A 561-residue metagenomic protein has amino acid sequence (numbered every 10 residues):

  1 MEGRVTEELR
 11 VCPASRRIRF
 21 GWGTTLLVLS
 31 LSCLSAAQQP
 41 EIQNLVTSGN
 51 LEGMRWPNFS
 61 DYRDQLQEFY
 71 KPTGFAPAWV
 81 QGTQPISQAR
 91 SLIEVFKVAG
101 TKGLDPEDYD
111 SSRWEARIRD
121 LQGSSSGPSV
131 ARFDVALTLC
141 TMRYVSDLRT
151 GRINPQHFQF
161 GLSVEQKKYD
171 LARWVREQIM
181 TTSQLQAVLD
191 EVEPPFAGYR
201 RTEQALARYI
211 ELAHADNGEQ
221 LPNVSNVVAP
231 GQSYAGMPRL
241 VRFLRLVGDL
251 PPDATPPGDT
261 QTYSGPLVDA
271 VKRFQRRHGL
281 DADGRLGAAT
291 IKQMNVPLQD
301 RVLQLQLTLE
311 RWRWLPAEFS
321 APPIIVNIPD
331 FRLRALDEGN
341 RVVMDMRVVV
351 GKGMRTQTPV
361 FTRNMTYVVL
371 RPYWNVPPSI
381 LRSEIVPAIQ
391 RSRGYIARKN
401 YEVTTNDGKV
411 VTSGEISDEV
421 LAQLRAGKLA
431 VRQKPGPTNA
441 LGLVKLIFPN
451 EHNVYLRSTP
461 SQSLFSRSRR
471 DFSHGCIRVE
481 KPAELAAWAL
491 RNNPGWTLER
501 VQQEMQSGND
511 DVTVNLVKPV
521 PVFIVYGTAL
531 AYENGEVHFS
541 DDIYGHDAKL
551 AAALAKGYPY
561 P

Functional and structural regions predicted by a protein language model:
M1-I18: N-terminal secretory signal peptides that target proteins for export/translocation
V5, A36-A37: N-terminal secretory targeting modules
V11-P13, L34, I477: Secreted/luminal cysteine- and crosslink-motif detector
R16, L31-A36: Compositionally biased regions
G21-S32: Bacterial N-terminal signal peptides
A37-K71, V135, L139-R143, L162-Y169 (+1 more regions): Well-ordered beta-sheet/strand-loop patches within structured domains
Q38-Q166: Cationic-aromatic interfacial patches
